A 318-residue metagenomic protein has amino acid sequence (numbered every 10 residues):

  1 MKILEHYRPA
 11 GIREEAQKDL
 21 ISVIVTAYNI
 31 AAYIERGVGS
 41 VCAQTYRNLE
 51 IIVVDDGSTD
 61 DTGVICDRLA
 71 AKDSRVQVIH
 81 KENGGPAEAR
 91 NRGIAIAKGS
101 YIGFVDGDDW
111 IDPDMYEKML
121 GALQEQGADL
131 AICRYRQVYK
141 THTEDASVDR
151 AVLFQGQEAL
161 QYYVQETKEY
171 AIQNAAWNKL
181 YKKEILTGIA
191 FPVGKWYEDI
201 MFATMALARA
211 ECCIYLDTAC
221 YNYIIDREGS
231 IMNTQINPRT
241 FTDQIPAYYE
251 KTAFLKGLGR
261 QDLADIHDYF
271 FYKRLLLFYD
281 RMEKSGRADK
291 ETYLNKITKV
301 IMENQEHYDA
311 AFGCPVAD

Functional and structural regions predicted by a protein language model:
M1-C42: N-proximal low-complexity "stem/linker" segments adjacent to membrane-targeting elements
M1-H6, A128, K284-D318: Membrane-interface aromatic/basic loop that binds lipid-linked glycans or pyrophosphate carriers, typified by
S40, R47, D55-V64: A conserved acidic beta->alpha catalytic loop
N48-G57, Q77-E82, G107: Short beta-strand/loop segment that forms part of the nucleotide-sugar
K81-A97, K118: Glycine-rich, basic loop-to-helix element that forms the pyrophosphate-binding segment of sugar-nucleotide handling
P86, G107-L216, Y221-R239: Donor-binding/catalytic cores of nucleotide-activated saccharide and glycerol-phosphate transferases/polymerases
I102: Short aromatic/hydrophobic "clamp" motif used to bind/position activated sugar donors
C220-R227, N233-D262, R287-H307: Catalytic core of nucleotide-sugar-dependent glycosyltransferases
